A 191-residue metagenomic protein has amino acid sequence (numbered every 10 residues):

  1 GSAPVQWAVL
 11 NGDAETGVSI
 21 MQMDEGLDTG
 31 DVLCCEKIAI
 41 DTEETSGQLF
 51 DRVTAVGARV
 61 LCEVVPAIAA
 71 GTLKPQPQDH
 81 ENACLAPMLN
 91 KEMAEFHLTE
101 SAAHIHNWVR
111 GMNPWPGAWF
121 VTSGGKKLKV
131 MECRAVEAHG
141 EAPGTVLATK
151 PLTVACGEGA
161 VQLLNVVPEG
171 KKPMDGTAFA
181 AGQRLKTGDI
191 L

Functional and structural regions predicted by a protein language model:
G1, G12, G17, G26 (+10 more regions): Glycine-centered flexibility sites
G1-L85: Donor/substrate-binding cores of folate-linked one-carbon enzymes
T16-V18, G30, E36, A83 (+4 more regions): Change "...and in nucleic-acid phosphodiester-cleaving endonucleases..." to "...and in nucleic-acid processing enzymes
L33, L89-K91, L147: Short, solvent-exposed coil/turn segments
K37-I40, C84-T99, C133-E141: Short, charged low-complexity intrinsically disordered segments located at boundaries of structured domains
R59, E63-T122: Active-site-lining helix/loop region of Rossmann-like oxidoreductase modules
L98-L191: An anion-binding loop in the catalytic cleft
